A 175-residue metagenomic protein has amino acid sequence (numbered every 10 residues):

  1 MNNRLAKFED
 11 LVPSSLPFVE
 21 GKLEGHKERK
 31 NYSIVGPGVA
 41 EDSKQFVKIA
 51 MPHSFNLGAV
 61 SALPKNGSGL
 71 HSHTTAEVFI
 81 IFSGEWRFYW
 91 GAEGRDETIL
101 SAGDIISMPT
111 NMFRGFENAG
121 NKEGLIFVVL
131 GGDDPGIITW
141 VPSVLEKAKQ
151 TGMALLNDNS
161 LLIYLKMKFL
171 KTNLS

Functional and structural regions predicted by a protein language model:
M1-S54, D158-S175: A short, N-terminal "cap"/entry segment at the start of jelly-roll beta-barrel domains of the cupin/DSBH fold
N2-N3, G115-S175: Double-stranded beta-helix
V39-Q45, N56-S72: Conserved short histidine dyad/triad with adjacent acidic residue
F46-A50, S68-H73, W90, E97-I99 (+1 more regions): Short histidine-centered beta-strand/loop micro-motifs that create catalytic or ligand/metal-coordination sites
H53, P64-N66, E85-R87: Short, charged/polar surface micro-motifs in flexible loops or helix N-caps
S54-N56, T75, E123: A structure-centric signal for secondary-structure junctions around beta-strands
A62-K65, L100-G120, G131: Conserved metal-binding segment of the jelly-roll/cupin
S72, A76-A102, M112: A short beta-strand-loop-beta hairpin characteristic of the jelly-roll/cupin
